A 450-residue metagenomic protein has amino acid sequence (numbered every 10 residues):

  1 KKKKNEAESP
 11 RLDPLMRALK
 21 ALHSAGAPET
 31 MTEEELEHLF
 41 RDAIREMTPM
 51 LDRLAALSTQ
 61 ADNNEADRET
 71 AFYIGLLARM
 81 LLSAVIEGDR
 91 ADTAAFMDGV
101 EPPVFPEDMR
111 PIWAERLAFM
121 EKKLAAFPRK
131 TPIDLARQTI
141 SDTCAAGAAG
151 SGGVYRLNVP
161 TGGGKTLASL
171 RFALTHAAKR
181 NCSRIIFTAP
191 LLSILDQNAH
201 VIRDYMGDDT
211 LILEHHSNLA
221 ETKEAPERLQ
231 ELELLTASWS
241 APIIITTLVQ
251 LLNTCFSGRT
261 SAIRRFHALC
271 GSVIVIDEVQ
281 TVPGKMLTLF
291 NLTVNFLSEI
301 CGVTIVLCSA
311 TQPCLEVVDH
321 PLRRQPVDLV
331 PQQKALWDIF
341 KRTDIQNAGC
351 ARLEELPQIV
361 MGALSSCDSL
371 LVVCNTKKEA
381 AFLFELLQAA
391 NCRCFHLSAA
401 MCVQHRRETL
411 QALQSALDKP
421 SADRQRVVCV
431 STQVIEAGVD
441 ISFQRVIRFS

Functional and structural regions predicted by a protein language model:
K1-F119: Accessory nucleic-acid engagement/destabilization modules that flank
L124-N158: Conserved pre-motif I regulatory segment
S151-A173: Walker A/P-loop
R184-L195, A363-Q388, F395-H396: Conserved strand-helix element at the start of the C-terminal RecA-like helicase core
D208-F256: Inter-Walker segment of RecA-like/P-loop motor cores
V249, A262-I300: SF2 helicase catalytic motif II
T304, A310-A363: Interdomain hinge/linker at the junction between the two RecA-like core domains of SF2 helicases
A399-V403, R424-S450: Conserved RecA-like helicase motor core of SF1/SF2 enzymes
